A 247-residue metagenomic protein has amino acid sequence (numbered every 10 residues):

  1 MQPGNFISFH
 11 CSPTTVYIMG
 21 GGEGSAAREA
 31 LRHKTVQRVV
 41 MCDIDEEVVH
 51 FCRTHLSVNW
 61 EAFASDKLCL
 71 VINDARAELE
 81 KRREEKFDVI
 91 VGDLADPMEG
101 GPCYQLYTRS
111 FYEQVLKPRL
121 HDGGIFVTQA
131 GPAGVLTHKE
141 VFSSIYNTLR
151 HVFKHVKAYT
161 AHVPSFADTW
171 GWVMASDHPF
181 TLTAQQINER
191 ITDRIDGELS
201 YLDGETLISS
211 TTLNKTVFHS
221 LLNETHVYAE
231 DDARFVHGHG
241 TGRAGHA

Functional and structural regions predicted by a protein language model:
M1-T128, A133-Y146, R150-V152, A247: The AdoMet/dcAdoMet-binding core of the Class I SAM-like
H155-A247: Soluble small-group transferase modules, centered on the S-adenosyl donor enzyme superfamily
